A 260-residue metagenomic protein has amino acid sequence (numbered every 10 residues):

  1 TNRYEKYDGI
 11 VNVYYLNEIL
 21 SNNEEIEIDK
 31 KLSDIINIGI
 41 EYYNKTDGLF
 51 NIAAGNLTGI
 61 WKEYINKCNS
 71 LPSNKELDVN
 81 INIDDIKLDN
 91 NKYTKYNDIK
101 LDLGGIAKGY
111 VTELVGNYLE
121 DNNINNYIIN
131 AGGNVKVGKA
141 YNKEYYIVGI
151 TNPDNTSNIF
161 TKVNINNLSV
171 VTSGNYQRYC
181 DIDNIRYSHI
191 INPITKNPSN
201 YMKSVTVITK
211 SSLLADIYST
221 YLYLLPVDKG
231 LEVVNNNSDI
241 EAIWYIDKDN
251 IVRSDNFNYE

Functional and structural regions predicted by a protein language model:
T1-E260: Mature catalytic core of soluble alpha/beta enzymes
